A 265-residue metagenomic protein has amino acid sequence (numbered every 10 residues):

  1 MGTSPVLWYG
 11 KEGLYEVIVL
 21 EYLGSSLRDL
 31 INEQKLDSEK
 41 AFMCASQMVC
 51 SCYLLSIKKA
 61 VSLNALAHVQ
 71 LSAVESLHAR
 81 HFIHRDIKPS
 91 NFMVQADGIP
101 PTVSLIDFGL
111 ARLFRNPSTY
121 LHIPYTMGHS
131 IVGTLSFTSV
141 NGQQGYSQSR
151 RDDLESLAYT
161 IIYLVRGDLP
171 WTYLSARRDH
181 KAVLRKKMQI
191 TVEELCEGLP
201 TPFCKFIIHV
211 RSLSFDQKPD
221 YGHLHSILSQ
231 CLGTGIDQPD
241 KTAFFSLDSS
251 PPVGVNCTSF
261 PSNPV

Functional and structural regions predicted by a protein language model:
P5-E16: Short beta-strand micro-motifs within the conserved protein kinase catalytic domain, predominantly in the N-lobe
L23-N32: Structural motif in protein kinase domains
C44-A45, L66-A67: Activation segment signature within eukaryotic-like protein kinase domains
I57-K58, H78-A96: Catalytic-loop of the protein kinase fold
M93-V132: Activation segment/activation loop of eukaryotic-type protein kinase catalytic domains
T119, I131-Y146: Protein kinase subdomain VIII
V140-L199: Conserved C-lobe activation region of Hanks-type protein kinase-like domains
I236-V265: Regulatory extensions appended to serine/threonine kinase catalytic cores
